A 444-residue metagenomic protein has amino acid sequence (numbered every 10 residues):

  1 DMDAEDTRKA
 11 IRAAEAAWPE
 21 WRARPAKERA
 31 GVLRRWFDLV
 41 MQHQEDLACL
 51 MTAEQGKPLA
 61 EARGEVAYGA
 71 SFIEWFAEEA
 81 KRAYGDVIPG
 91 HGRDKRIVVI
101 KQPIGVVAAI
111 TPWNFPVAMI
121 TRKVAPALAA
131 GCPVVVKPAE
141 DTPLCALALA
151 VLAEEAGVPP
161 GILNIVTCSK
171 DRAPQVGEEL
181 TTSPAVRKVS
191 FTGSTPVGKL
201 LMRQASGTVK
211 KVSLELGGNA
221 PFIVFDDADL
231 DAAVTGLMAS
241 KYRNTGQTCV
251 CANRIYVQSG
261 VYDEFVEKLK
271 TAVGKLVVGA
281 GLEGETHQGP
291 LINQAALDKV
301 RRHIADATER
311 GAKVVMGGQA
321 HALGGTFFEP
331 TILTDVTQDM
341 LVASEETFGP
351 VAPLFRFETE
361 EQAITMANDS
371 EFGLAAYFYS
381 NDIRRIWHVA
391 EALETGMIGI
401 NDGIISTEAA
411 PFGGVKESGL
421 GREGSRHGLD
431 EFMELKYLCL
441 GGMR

Functional and structural regions predicted by a protein language model:
D1-A53, W75: Short, structured beta/alpha segment
D1-M2, A16-A23, A109, F222-F225 (+5 more regions): Short, well-ordered beta-strand elements within core beta-sheets of diverse protein domains
D1-M2, V186, I223, V277 (+4 more regions): Conserved C-terminal structural/oligomerization subdomain of aldehyde/semialdehyde dehydrogenase
A14, R29, M51, I73 (+10 more regions): Residue-level signal for inorganic ion chemistry
A16-A23, D38-E45, G56, E78 (+12 more regions): Generic secondary-structure signature for well-ordered alpha-helical cores
E61, F72-R93: Phosphate-binding beta-alpha-beta segment of Rossmann-like dinucleotide-binding domains, i.e., the NAD(P)
G85-A232, F357: Rossmann-like NAD(P) dinucleotide-binding subdomain of oxidoreductase/dehydrogenase enzymes
P196-T337, M366, I400: ALDH superfamily catalytic-core signature
